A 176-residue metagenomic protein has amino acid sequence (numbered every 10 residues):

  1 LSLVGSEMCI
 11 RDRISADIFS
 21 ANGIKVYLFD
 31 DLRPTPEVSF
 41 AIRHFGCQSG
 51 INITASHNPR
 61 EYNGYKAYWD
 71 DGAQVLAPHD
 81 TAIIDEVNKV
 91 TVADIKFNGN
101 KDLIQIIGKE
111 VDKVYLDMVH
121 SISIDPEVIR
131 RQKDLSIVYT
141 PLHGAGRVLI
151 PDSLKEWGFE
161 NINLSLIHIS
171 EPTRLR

Functional and structural regions predicted by a protein language model:
L1-I10, I167-R176: Single conserved hydrophobic/aromatic residue that forms the stacking wall/gate of nucleotide- or nucleobase-binding
V4, G46, R131-K133: Residue-level preference for short coil/turn positions at secondary-structure junctions
S6-E7, R11-D70: Ferredoxin-reductase
N63-L166, S170, R174: Gly/Ser/Thr-enriched, mixed-charge loops and adjacent short helices that form phosphate/oxyanion-binding elements
